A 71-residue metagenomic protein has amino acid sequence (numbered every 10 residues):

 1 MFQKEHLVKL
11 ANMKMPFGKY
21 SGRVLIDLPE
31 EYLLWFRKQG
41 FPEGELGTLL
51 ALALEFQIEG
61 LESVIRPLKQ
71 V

Functional and structural regions predicted by a protein language model:
M1-V71: DEDD superfamily 3′-5′ metal-dependent exonuclease/proofreading module
